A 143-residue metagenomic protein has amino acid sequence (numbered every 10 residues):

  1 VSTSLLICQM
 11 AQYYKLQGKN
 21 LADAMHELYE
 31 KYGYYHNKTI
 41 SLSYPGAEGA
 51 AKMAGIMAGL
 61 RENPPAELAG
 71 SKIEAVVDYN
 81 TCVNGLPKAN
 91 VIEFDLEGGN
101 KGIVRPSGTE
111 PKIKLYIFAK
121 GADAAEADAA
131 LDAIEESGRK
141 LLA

Functional and structural regions predicted by a protein language model:
V1-R105, K112-Y116, D123-A129, E135-A143: Phosphate-binding and adjacent anionic-ligand microenvironments
